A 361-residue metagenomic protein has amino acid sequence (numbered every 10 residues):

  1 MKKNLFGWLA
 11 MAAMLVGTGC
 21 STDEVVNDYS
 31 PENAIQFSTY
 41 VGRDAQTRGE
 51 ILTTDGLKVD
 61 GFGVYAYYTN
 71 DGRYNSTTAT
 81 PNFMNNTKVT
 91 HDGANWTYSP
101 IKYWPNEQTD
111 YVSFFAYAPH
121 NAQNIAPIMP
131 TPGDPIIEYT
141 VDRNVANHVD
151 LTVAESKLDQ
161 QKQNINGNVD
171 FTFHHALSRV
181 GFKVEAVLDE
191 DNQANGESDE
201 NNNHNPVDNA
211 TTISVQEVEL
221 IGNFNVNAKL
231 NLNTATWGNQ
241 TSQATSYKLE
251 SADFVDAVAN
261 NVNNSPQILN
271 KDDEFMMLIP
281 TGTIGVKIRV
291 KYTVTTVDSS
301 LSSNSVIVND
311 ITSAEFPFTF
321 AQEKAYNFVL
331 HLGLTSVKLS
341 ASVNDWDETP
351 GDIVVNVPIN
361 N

Functional and structural regions predicted by a protein language model:
K2-N361: Sec-type signal peptide cleavage vicinity
